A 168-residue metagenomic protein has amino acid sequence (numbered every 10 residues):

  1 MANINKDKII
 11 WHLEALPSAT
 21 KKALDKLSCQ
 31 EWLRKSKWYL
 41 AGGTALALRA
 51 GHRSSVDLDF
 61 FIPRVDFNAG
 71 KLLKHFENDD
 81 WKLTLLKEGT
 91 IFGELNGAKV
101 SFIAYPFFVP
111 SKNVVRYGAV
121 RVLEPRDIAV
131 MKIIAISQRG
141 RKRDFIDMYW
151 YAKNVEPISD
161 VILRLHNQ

Functional and structural regions predicted by a protein language model:
M1-Q168: Compositionally biased terminal segments of proteins
